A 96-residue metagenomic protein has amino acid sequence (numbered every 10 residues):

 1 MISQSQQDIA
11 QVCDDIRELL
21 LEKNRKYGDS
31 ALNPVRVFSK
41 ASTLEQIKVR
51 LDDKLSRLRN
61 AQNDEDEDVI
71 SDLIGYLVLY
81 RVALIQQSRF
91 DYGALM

Functional and structural regions predicted by a protein language model:
M1-M96: Intrinsically disordered, low-complexity regulatory regions that flank transcription factor DNA-binding cores
